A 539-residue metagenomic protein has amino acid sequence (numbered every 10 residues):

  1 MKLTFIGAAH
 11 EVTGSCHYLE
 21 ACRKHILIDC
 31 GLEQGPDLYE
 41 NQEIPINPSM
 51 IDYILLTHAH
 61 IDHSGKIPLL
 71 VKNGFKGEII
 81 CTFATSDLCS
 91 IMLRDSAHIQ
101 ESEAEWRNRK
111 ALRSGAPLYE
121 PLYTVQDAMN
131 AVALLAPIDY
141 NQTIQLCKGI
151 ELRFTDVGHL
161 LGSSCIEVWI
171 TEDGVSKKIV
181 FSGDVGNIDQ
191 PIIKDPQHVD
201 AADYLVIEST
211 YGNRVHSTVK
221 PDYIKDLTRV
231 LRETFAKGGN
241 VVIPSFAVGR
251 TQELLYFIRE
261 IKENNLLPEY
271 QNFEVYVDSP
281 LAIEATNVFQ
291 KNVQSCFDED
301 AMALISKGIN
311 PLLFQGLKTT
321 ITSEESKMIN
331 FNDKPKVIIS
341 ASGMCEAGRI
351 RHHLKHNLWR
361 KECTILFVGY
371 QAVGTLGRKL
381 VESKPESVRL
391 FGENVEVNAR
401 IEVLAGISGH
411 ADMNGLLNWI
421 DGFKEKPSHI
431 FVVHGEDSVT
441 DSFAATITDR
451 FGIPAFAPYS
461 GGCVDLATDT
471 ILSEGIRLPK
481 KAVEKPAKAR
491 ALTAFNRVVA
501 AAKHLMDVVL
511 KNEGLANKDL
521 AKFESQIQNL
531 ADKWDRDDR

Functional and structural regions predicted by a protein language model:
M1-L55, H60, S64, V71-E253 (+1 more regions): His/Asp/Glu-rich metal-coordinating catalytic cores of metallo-dependent phosphodiesterases/hydrolases acting on
D52, D203, K336, C363 (+1 more regions): Conserved acidic residues
Q100-E105, V293-S306, L472-T493: A polyampholytic, Gly/Pro-enriched intrinsically disordered region
I150-F154, V288-C296, L417-N418, A467-P479: Short, surface-exposed amphipathic charged segments that create phosphate/polyanion-binding patches used for binding
T228-L376, K384, V388-F391, V439 (+2 more regions): Hard-cation-handling environments
R360, E436-K480: C-terminal, active-site-flanking charged/polar segments
R389-I420: Generic long, charged, amphipathic alpha-helical segments
G461-D519: Charged, amphipathic alpha-helical linkers/stalks
